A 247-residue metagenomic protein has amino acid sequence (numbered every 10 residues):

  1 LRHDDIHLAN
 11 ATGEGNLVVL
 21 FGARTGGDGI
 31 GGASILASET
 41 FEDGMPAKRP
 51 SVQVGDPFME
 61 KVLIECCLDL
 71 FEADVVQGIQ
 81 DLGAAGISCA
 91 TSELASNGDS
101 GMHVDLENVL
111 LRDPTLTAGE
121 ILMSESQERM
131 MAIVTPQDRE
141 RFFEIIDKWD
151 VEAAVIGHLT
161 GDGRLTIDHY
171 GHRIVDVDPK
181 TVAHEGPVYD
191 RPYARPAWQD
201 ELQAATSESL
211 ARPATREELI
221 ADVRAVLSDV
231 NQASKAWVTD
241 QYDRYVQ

Functional and structural regions predicted by a protein language model:
L1-Q247: Glycine/proline-enriched, intrinsically flexible loops and inter-domain linkers
